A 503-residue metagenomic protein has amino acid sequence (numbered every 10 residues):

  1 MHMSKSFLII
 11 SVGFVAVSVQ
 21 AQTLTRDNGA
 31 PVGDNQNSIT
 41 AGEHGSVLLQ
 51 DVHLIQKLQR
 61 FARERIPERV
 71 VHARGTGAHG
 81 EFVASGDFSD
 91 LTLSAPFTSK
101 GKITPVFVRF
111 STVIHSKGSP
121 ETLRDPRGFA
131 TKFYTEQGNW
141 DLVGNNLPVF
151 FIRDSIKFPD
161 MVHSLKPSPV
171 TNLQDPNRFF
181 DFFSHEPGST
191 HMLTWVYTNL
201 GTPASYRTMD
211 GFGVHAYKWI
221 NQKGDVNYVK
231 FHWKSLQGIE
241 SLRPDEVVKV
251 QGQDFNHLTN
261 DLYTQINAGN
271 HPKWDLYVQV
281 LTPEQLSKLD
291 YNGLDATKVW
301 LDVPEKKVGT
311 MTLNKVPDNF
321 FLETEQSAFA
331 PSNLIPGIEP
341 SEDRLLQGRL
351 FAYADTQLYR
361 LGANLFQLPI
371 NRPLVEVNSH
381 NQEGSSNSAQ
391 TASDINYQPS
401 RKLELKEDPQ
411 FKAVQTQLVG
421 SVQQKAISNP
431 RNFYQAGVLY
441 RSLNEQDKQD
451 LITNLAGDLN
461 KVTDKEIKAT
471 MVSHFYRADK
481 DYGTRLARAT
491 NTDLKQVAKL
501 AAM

Functional and structural regions predicted by a protein language model:
M1-A21: Gram-negative bacterial Sec-dependent N-terminal signal peptides
Q22-M503: Active-site-adjacent core segments of small-molecule enzymes
